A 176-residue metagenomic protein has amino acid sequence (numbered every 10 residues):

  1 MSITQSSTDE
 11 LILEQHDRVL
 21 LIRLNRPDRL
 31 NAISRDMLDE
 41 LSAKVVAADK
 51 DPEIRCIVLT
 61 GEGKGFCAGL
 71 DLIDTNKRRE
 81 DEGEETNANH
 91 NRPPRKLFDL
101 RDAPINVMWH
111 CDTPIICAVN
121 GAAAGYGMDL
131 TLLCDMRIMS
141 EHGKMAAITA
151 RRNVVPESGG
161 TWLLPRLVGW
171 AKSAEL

Functional and structural regions predicted by a protein language model:
M1-E62, N76-R78: Conserved CoA-thioester-binding segment of acyl-CoA-metabolizing enzymes
I3, G61-V107, A123, N153: Glycine- (often His-adjacent) and acidic-residue-rich active-site loop that binds/positions the CoA thioester
I22, L59, D71, L130-L132: Hydrophobic/aromatic residues within transmembrane alpha-helices of multi-pass small-molecule transporters
N25, L70, N120: Histidine-centered beta-alpha loop that forms part of the nucleotide-sugar donor binding/catalytic region in diverse
R35-D36, L70, D129, G159: Generic recognition of short, well-ordered alpha-helical segments
N106-L176: Crotonase-fold acyl-CoA enzyme core
